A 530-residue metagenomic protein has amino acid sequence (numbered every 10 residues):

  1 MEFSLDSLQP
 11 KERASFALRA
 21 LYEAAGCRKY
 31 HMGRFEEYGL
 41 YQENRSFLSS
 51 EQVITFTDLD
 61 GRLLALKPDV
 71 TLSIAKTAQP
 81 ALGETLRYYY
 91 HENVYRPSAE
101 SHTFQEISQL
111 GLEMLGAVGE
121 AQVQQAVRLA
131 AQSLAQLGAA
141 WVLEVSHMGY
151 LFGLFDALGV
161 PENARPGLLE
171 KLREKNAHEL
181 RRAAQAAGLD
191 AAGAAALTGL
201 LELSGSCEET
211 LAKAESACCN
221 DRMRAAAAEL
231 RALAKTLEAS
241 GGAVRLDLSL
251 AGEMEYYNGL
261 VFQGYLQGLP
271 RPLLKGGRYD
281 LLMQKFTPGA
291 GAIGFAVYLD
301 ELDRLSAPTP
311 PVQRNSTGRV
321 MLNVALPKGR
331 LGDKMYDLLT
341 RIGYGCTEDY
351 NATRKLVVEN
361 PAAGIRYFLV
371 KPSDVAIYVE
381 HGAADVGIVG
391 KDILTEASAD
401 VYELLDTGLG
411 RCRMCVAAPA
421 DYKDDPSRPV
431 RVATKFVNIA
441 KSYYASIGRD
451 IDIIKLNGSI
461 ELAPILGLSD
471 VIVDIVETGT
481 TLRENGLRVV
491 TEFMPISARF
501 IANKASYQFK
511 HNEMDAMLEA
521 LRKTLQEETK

Functional and structural regions predicted by a protein language model:
S7-A25, E36-E37, D69-L82, Y89-A139 (+1 more regions): Positively charged, Gly/Ser-enriched RNA/tRNA-binding surfaces
P10-G33, G329-E348: Intrinsically disordered, low-complexity, positively charged segments
R34-L64, M414: Polyanion/phosphate-binding surface patch
Q52-S101, V375, E380-V389: Glycine-rich, N-terminal phosphate-binding loop and its surrounding beta-alpha-beta segment
D60-R62, M114-E120, S506: A generic structural motif
E106-L110, S146-G153: Short, conserved phosphate-binding/catalytic loop or strand-edge motifs used in phosphoryl-/nucleotidyl-transfer
L151-G242, E477, G486-R488, K510-E519 (+1 more regions): Long, charged alpha-helical interface segments
T317-K530: Domain-level signature for soluble enzymes in the chorismate/prephenate branch of the shikimate pathway
